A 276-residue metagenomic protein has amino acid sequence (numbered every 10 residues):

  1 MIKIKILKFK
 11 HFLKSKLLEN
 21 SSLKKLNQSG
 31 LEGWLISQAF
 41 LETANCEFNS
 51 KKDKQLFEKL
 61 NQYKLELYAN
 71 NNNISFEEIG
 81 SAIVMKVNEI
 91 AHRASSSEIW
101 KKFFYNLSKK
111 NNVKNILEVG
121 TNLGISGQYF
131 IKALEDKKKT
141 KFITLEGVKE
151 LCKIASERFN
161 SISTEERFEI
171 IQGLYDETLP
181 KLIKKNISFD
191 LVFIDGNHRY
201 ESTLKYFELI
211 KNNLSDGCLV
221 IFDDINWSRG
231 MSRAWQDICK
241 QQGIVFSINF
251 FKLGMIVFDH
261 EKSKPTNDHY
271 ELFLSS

Functional and structural regions predicted by a protein language model:
M1-L191, N197-I221, I225-S276: A short alpha-helical cap/connector motif
